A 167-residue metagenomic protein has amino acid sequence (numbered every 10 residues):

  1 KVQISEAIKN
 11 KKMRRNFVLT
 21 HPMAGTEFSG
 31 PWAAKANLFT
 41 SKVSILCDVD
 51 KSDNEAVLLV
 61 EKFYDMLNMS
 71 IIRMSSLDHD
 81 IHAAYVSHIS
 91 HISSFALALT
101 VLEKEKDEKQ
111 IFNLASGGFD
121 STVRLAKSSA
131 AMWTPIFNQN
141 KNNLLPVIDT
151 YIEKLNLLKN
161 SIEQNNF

Functional and structural regions predicted by a protein language model:
K1-W32: Rossmann-like NAD(P)(H) cofactor-binding subdomain of soluble oxidoreductases
S5, N54-L58, I148: Conserved strand-to-helix beginnings and helix N-cap segments that scaffold or border functional pockets
W32-L38, P135: Short, flexible, solvent-exposed loop/turn segments with mixed acidic/basic and small polar residues
A36-R124: Internal alpha-helical scaffold of NAD(P)-dependent oxidoreductase catalytic cores
E108-F167: Interdomain hinge/lid region at the active-site interface of Rossmann-like NAD(P)-dependent oxidoreductases
